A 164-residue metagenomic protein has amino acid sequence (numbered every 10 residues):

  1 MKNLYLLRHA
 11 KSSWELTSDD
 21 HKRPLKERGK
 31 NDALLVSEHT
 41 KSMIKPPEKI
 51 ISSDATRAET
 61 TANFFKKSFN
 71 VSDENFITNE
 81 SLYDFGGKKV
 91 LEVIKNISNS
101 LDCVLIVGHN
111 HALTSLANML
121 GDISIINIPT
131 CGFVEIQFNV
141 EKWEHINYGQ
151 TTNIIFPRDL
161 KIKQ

Functional and structural regions predicted by a protein language model:
K2-N3, L7-S81, I125-P129: Active-site-proximal alpha-helix that buttresses catalytic centers in soluble enzyme cores
L16, T61-A62, K88, S115-N118: Short glycine-/acidic-enriched loop or helix-start segments at secondary-structure transitions that form or flank
L82-N96: Short phosphate-binding loop-to-helix
K95-L105, N147-R158: A polyampholytic, Gly/Pro-enriched intrinsically disordered region
I97-S100, L105, N110-C131: Non-DNA-binding regulatory cores of transcription-related proteins, predominantly C-terminal effector-binding
I123-P157: Domain-level recognition of soluble alpha/beta enzyme cores, biased toward histidine phosphatases/phosphomutases
